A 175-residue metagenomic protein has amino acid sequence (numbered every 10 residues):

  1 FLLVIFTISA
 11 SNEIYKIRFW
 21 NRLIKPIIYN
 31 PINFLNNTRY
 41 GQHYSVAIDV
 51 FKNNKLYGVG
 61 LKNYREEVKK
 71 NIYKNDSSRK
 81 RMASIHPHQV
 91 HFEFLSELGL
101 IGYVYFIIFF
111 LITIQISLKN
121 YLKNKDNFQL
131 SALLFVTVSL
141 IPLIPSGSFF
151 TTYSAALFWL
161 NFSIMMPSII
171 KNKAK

Functional and structural regions predicted by a protein language model:
F1-L2, F106-F109, A132-I144, S148-K175: Transmembrane alpha-helices of multi-pass inner-membrane enzymes
F1-N36, S45-N53, L61: A membrane-periplasm/extracellular boundary helix in multi-pass inner-membrane enzymes that assemble envelope glycans
S9-E13, R39, T113-N120, L140-I144 (+1 more regions): Hydrophobic membrane-targeting alpha-helices
I14, T38-Q42, V59, I112 (+1 more regions): Generic recognition of short, well-ordered alpha-helical interface segments
P31-S45, D49-K52, Y57-L98: Long extracytoplasmic/lumenal interhelical loops at the membrane interface of multi-pass membrane proteins
V46, E67, V90, F94-E97 (+3 more regions): Generic recognition of well-ordered alpha-helical segments
F51, L95, Y121-L122, I144: Hydrophobic residues in alpha-helical segments
E97-L140: Hydrophobic transmembrane alpha-helices and their immediate junctions
